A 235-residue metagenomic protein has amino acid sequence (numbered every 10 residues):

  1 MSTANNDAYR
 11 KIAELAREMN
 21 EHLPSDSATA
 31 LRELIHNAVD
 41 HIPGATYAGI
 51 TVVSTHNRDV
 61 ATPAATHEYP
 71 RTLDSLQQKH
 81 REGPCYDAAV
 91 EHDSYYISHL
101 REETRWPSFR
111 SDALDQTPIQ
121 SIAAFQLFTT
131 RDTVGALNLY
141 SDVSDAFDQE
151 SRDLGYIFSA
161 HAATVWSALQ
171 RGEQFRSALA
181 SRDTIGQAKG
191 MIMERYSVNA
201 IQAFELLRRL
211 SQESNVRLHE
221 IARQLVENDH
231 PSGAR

Functional and structural regions predicted by a protein language model:
S2-T62, D74, E82, S214-V216 (+2 more regions): Helix-loop-beta substructure at the N-terminus of cytosolic sensory domains that couple signal/ligand detection
Y47, R110, A124, A136: Short hydrophobic/aromatic beta-strand element in the GNAT-like acyltransferase core that lines or flanks the acyl-donor
V52-V53, E68-P107, S111-Q120: Regulatory sensory and allosteric helical modules in signal-transduction proteins and certain transcription factors
Q120-F128: A short, aliphatic-rich beta-strand micro-motif
A136-D145, E150: Short beta-strand-to-loop transition segments that serve as allosteric relay/switch motifs in sensory/regulatory domains
R152, Y156-A163: Allosteric cytosolic regulatory segments
Q170-R235: Signal-transducing coiled-coil/dimerization helices and immediately adjacent hinge/linker segments that couple sensory
